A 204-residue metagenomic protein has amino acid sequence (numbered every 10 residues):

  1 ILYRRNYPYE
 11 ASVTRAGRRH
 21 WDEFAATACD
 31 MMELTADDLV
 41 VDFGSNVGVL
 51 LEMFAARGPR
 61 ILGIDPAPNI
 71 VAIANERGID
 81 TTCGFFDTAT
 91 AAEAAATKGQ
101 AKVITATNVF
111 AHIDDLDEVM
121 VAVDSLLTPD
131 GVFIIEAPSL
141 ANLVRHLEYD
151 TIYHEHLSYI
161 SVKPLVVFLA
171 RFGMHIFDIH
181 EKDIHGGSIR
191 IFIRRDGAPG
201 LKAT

Functional and structural regions predicted by a protein language model:
I1-N69, I73, E148, Y153: Extended interfacial segments that mediate partner engagement and assembly in macromolecular machines
G78-A91: Conserved SAM-binding strand-loop segment of SAM-dependent methyltransferases
K102-T105: A conserved beta-strand element that flanks and buttresses the S-adenosyl-L-methionine
V109: Hydrophobic adenine-recognition pocket in adenosine-nucleotide-binding enzymes
D117-V132: A short glycine-rich, Lys/Arg-flanked "PGG" loop and its adjoining helix->strand segment in the class I
I135-S158, V162-L165, L169: Short, glycine-/aromatic-enriched active-site segment of Class I SAM-dependent methyltransferases
M174-H185: Conserved S-adenosyl-L-methionine
H185-T204: Flexible, glycine-/basic-rich loop-and-beta segments that form/coincide with the SAM-dependent methyltransferase
